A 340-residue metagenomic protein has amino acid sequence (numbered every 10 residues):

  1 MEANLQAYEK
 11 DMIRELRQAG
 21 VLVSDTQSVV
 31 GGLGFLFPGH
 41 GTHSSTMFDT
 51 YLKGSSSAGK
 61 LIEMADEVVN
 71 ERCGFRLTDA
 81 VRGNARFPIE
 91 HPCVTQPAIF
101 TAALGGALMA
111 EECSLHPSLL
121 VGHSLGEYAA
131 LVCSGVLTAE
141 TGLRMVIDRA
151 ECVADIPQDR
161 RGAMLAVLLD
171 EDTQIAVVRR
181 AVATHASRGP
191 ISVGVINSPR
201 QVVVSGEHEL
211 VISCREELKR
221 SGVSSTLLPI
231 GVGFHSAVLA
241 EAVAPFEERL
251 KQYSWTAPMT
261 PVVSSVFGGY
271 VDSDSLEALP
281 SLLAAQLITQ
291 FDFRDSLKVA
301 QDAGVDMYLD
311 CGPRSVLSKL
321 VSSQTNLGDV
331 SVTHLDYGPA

Functional and structural regions predicted by a protein language model:
M1-R14: Helix-enriched interaction subdomains in cytosolic or periplasmic regions, typified by TIR/SEFIR signaling/NADase cores
E15-T184, S224-G233, M307-P339: FabD-like malonyl-/acyl-CoA
A102-G106, L210, D292-V299: Well-ordered alpha-helical segments embedded in enzymatic catalytic cores
R160-G162, V195-Q201, P229-G231, A257-T260: Short Gly/Ser/Thr- and Asp/Glu-enriched loop/turn motifs at secondary-structure junctions
A166, K219-C311, S315-K319: Acyltransferase
E171-D172, G206-V211: Helix N-cap motif at beta-to-alpha junctions
V178-A183, V211-S221: Short amphipathic alpha-helices in soluble, non-transmembrane regions that often serve as interface/regulatory elements
G189-G194: A short linear hydrophobic-aromatic micro-motif
